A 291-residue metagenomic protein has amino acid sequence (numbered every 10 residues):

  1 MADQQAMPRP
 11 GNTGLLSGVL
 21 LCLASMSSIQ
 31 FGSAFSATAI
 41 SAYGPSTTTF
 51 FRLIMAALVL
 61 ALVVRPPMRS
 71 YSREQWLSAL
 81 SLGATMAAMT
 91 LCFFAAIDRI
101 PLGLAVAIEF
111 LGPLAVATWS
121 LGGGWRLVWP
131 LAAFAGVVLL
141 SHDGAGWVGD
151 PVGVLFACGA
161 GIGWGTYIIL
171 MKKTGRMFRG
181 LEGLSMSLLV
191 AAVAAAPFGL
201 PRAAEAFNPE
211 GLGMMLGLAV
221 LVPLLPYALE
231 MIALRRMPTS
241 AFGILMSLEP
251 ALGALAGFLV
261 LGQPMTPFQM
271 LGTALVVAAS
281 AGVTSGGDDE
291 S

Functional and structural regions predicted by a protein language model:
M1-T47, S81-A84, A88-C92, A135 (+3 more regions): Glycine-/small-residue-enriched transmembrane alpha-helix faces in small-molecule transporters and effluxers
A2-G11, L53, G211, S247-S291: C-terminal-most transmembrane helix of multi-pass membrane proteins
S17-L21, T47-L62, R126-A132, V152-G159 (+2 more regions): Hydrophobic alpha-helical transmembrane segments of multi-pass integral membrane proteins, especially transporters
L23-F31, F35, V63, L80-A95 (+5 more regions): Hydrophobic alpha-helical transmembrane segments of multi-pass membrane transport proteins, especially secondary
A39, T48, R52, A96 (+7 more regions): Hydrophobic/aromatic residues within transmembrane alpha-helices of multi-pass small-molecule transporters
T47-L58, M86, F94-G124, A160 (+1 more regions): Specific alpha-helical transmembrane segments that line the substrate/conduction pathway and gating interfaces
L60, A84-M86, L111, W125-G144 (+3 more regions): Hydrophobic transmembrane alpha-helices of multi-pass small-molecule transport proteins
F94-R99, G123, D143-P151, K173 (+2 more regions): Membrane-interface helix caps and helix-loop-helix hairpins in membrane proteins
